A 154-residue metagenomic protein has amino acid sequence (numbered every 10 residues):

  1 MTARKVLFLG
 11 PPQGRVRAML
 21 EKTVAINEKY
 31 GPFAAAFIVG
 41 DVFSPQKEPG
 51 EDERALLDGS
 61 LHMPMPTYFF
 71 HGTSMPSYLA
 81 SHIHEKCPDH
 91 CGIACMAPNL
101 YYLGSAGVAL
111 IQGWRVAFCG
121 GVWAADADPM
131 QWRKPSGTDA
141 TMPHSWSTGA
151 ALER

Functional and structural regions predicted by a protein language model:
T2, P98, G107-R154: Active-site-proximal loop/helix segment associated with metal-binding centers of metalloenzymes
L9, R15-A109: Core catalytic region of metal-dependent phosphoesterases/phosphodiesterases, especially metallo-beta-lactamase-like
